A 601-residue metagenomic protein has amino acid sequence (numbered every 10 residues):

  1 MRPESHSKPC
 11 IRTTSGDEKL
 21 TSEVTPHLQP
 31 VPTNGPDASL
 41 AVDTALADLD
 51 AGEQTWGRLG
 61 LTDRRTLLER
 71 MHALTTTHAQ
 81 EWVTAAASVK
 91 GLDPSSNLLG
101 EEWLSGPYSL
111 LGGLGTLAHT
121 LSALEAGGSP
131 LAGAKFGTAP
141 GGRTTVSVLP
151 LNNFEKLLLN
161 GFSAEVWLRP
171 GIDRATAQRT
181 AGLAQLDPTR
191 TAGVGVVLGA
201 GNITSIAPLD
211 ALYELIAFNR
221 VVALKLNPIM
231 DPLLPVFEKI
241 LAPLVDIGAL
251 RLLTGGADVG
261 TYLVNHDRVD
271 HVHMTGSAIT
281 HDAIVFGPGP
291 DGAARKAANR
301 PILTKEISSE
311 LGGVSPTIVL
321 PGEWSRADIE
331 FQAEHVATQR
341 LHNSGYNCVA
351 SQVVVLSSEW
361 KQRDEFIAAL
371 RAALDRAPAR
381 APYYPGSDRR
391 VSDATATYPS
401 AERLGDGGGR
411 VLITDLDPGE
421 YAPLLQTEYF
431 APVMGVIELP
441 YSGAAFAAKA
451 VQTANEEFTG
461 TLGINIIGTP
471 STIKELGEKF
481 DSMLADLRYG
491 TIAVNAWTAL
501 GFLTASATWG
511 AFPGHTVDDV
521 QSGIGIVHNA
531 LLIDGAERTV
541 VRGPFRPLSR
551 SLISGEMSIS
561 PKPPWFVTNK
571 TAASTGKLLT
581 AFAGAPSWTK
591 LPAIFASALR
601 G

Functional and structural regions predicted by a protein language model:
R2-H6, C10-T176, N227-P228, I240-V245 (+1 more regions): N-terminal Rossmann-like NAD(P)+-binding subdomain of aldehyde/semialdehyde dehydrogenases
C10, D17, P30-P36, L40 (+11 more regions): Conserved C-terminal structural/oligomerization subdomain of aldehyde/semialdehyde dehydrogenase
T77, I240-V245, A249, V259-T261 (+6 more regions): ALDH superfamily catalytic-core signature
F136-L244, G248, S315, P432: Conserved small-residue-rich beta-alpha loop and adjacent elements that most often cradle the phosphate/pyrophosphate
G199, L226-P228, T254, H273-G276 (+6 more regions): Active-site proximal loops enriched in glycine and acidic residues that flank catalytic Cys/His/Asp and coordinate
T204, T254-V259: Short acidic loop-to-helix transition motifs that present clustered carboxylates
Y213-E214, L263, T453: Hydrophobic/aromatic ligand-binding patch that stacks against planar heteroaromatic rings of cofactors or nucleotides
F218-A223, D246, N265-H271, F458-G463: Short, surface-exposed connector motifs at secondary-structure boundaries
